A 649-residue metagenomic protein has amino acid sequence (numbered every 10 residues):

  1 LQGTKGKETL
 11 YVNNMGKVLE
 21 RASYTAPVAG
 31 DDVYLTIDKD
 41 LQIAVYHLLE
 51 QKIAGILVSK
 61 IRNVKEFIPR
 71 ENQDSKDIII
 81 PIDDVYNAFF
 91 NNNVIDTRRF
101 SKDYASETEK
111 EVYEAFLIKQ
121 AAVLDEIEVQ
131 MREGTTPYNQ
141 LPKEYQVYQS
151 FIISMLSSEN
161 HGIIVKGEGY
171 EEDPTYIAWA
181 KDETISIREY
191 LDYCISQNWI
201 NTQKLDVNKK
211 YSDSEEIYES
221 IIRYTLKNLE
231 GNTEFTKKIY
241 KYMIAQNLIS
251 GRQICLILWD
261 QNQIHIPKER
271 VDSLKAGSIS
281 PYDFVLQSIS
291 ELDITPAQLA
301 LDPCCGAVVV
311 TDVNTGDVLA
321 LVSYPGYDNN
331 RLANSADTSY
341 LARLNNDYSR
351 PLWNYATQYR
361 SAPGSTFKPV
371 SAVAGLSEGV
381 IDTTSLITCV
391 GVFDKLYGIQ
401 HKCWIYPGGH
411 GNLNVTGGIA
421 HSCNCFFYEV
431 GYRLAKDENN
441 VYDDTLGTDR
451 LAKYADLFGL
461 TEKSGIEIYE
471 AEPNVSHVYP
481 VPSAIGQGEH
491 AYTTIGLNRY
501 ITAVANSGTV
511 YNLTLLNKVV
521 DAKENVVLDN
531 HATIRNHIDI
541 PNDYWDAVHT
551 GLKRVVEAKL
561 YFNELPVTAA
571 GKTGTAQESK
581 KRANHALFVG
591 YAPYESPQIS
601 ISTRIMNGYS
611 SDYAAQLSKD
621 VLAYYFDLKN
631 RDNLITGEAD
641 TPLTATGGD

Functional and structural regions predicted by a protein language model:
K7-A26, G30, I37-K39, A54 (+3 more regions): Beta-lactam-recognizing serine transpeptidase/beta-lactamase-like catalytic domain environment
I37, L41-Q42, A614: Phosphate/oxyanion-binding active-site loops and adjacent basic polyanion-contact surfaces
I53, A505, Y625-K629: Short, hydrophobic alpha-helical segments
V526-V527, T533, K619-D649: Short, gly/Ser/Thr-rich active-site loops of penicillin-recognizing serine hydrolases
M606-Y625: Amphipathic oligomerization regions
